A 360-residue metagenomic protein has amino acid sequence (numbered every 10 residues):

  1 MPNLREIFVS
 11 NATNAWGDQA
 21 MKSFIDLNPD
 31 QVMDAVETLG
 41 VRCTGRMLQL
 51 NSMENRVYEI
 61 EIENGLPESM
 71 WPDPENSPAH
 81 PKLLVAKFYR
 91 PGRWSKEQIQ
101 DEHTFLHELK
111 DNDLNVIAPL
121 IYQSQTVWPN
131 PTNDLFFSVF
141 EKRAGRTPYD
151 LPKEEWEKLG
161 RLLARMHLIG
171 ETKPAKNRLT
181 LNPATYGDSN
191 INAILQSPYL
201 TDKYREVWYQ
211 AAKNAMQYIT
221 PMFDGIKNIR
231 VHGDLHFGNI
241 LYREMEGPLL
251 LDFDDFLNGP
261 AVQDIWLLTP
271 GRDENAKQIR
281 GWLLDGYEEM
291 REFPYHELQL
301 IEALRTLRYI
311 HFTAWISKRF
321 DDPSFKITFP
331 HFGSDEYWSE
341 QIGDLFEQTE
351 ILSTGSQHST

Functional and structural regions predicted by a protein language model:
P2-C43: Juxta-kinase regulatory segment immediately upstream of eukaryotic protein kinase catalytic domains
M47-N51: Protein kinase glycine-rich loop
E54-P81, V85-A86, P119, M216-I265 (+1 more regions): Active-site acidic catalytic loop and adjacent metal/ATP-binding pocket of ATP-dependent phosphoryl transfer enzymes
E61-A175: ATP-binding pocket architecture of kinase catalytic cores
P91, F136-D150, I191-Y199, F312-T328: A glycine-centered beta->alpha junction motif in the catalytic cores of kinase/phosphotransferase enzymes
Q123, Y149-E206, N228, F329: A cross-family kinase active-site recognition segment
A261-E292, R308-S324: Active-site activation/catalytic loop segments of kinase-like enzymes and analogous catalytic loops in related
A314-T360: ATP/Mg2+ or Mg2+-diphosphate-binding catalytic cores that bind nucleotide phosphates or diphosphates via glycine-rich
